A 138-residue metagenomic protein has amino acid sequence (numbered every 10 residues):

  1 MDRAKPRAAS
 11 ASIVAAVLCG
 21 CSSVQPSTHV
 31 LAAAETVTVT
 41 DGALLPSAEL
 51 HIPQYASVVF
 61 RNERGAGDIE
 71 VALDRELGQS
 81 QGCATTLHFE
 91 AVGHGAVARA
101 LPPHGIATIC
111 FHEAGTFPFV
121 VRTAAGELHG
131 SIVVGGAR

Functional and structural regions predicted by a protein language model:
M1-C19: Sec-dependent bacterial lipoprotein signal peptides
C21-R138: Extracytoplasmic copper-binding redox domains, predominantly the cupredoxin/blue-copper superfamily
